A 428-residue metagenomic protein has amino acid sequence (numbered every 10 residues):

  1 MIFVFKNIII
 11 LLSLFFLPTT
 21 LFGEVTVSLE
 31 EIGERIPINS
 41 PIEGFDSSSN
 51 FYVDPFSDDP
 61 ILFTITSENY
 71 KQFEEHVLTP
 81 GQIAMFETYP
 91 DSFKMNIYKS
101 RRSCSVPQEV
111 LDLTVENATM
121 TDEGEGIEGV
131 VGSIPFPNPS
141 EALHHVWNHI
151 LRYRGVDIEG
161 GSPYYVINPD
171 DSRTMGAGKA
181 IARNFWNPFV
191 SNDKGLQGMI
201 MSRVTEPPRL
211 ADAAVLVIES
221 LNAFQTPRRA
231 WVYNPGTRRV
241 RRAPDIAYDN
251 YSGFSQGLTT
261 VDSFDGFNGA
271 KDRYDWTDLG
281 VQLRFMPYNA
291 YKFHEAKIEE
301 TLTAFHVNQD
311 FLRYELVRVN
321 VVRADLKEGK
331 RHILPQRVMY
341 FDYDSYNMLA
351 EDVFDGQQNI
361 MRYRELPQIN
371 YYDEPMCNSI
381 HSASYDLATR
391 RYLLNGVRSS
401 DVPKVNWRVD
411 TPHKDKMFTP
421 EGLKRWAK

Functional and structural regions predicted by a protein language model:
M1-F5: N-terminal secretory signal peptides that target proteins for export/translocation
N7-T20: Bacterial N-terminal signal peptides
E24-R228, N234: Solvent-exposed N-terminal domain segments of exported/luminal and surface proteins
R101-S103, V110, G176-Q197, S202-T205 (+2 more regions): Extended beta-strand-rich segments in extracellular/periplasmic secretory proteins, especially within noncatalytic
R209-L210, N222-F224, Y314, G329-I333 (+1 more regions): Short glycine/serine/proline-enriched coil/turn segments at secondary-structure junctions
V215-N289: Acidic, serine/threonine- and glycine-rich low-complexity intrinsically disordered segments that serve as flexible
T277-L283, H306-V307, M376-K428: Cysteine/selenocysteine-centered motifs that mediate thiol-based redox chemistry or coordinate metal-sulfur cofactors
K327-K404: C-terminal soluble interaction/assembly domains
